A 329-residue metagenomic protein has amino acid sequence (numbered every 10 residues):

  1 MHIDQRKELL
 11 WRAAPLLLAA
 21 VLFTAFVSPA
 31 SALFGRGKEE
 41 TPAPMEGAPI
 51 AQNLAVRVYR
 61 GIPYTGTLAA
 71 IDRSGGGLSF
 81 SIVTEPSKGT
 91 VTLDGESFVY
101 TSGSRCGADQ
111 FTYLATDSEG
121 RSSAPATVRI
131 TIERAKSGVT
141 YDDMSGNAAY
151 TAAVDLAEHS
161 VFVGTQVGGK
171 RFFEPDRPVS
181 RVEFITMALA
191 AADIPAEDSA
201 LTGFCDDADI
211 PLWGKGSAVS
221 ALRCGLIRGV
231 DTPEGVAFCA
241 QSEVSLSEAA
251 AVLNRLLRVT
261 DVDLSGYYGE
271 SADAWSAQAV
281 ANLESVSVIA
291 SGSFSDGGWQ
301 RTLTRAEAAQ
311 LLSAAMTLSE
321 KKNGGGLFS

Functional and structural regions predicted by a protein language model:
M1-L9: N-terminal secretory signal peptides that target proteins for export/translocation
L9-S31: Sec-dependent N-terminal signal peptides of Gram-positive bacterial secreted proteins and lipoproteins
S28-G47, N53-Y59, R129-Y150, V163-I185 (+6 more regions): Feature responds to low-complexity, polar/acidic, surface-exposed segments characteristic of secreted/exported proteins
P44-V83: Extracellular ectodomain surface segments
Q52, D109, R121-V128: Extracellular and select intracellular beta-sandwich modules with Ser/Thr-enriched, small-residue motifs on
G77, C106-Q110: Extracellular Ig-like/FN3 beta-sandwich strand-entry sites
I82-E96, T165: Low-complexity "stalk/linker" and mucin-like segments enriched in Ser/Thr/Pro/Ala/Gly
A115-D117: Conserved structural position at the C-terminal beta-strand of extracellular beta-sandwich adhesion modules
